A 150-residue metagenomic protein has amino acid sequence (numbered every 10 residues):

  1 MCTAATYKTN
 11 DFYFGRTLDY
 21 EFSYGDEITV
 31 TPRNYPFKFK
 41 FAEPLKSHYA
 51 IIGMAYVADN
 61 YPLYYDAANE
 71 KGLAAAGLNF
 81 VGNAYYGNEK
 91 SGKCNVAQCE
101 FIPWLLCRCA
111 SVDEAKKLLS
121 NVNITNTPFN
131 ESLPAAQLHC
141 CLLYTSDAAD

Functional and structural regions predicted by a protein language model:
M1-C94, N126: A contiguous strand-loop segment
Y35-P36, E89-V122: Compact, glycine/acidic-enriched structural inserts
D59-N60, A97-Q98, P134: Short, glycine/acidic-rich beta->alpha junctions
K71-L73, I102-P103, A136-C140: Generic beta-strand structural signal
K116, V122-L143: Aromatic- and glycine-enriched pocket-lining scaffold segments that form the walls of small-molecule binding clefts
Y144-D150: Conserved small/polar residues in nucleotide/adenosyl-binding loops
